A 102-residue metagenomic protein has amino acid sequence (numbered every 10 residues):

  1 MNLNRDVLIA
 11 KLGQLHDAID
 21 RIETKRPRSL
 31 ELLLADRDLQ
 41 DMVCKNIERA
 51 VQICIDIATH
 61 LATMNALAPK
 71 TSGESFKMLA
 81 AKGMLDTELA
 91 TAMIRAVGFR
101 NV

Functional and structural regions predicted by a protein language model:
M1-V102: Solvent-exposed interaction patches of small proteins and small membrane subunits
